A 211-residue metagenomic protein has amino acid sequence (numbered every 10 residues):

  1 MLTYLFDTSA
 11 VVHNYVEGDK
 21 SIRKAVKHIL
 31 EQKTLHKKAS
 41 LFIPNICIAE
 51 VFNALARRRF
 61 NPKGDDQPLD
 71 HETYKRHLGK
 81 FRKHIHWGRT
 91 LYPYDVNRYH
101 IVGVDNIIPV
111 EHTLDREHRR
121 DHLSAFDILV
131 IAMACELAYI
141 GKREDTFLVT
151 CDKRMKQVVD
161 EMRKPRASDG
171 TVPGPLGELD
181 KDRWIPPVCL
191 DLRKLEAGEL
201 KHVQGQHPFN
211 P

Functional and structural regions predicted by a protein language model:
M1-C47, A54-H77, E199-P211: Short, well-structured N-terminal submotif of metal-dependent ribonuclease cores
T3, L137-P211: Acidic, PIN/NYN-like endoribonuclease modules and their adjacent C-terminal/linker elements
A10-V11, C47-I48, V130, R154-M155: Alpha-helix capping/helix-boundary segments
Y15, V51-R57, A134, Q157-M162: A short acidic (Asp/Glu
G18-K20, R59-E72, R98, H118-H122 (+2 more regions): Short, flexible/disordered intra-domain loops and linkers
I29-K38, N61-D65, L114, E136-D145 (+1 more regions): Alpha-helix termini
P62-V102: Helix-adjacent hinge/juxtasegments
W87-R154, H207: Active-site neighborhoods of divalent-metal-dependent phosphate/nucleic-acid chemistry enzymes
